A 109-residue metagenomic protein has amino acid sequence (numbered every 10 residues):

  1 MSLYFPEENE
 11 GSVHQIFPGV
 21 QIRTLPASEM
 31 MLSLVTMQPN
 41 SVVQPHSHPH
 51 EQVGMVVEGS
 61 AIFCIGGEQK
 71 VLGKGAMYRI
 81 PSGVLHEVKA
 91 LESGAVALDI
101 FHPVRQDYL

Functional and structural regions predicted by a protein language model:
M1-E29: A short, N-terminal "cap"/entry segment at the start of jelly-roll beta-barrel domains of the cupin/DSBH fold
M31, S60-I62, Q69, L85 (+1 more regions): Structural motif
S33-S47: Conserved short histidine dyad/triad with adjacent acidic residue
Q44, V53, E68-V71: Short, surface-exposed secondary-structure edge patches
H46-H48, Q52, H86: Histidine-centered active-site/metal-ligand motif
H50-A61, G66: Glycine- and acidic-residue-biased ligand/ion/polar-headgroup-sensing regions
E68-S82: Short acidic-glycine-tyrosine-enriched beta hairpin
S82-D107: Ligand-binding loop in jelly-roll beta-barrel domains
